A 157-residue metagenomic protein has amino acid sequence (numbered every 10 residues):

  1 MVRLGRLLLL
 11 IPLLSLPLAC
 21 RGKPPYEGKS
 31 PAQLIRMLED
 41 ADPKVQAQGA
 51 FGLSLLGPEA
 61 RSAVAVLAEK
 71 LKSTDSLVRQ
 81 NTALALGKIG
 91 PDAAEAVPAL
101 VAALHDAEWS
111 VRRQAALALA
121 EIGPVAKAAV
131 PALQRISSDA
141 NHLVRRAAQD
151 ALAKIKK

Functional and structural regions predicted by a protein language model:
M1-L9: Bacterial N-terminal signal peptides that target proteins for export
L8-P17: Bacterial N-terminal signal peptides
C20-E27, K44-E59, L77-D92, S110-V125 (+1 more regions): Structural detector for internal amphipathic alpha-helices that build alpha-solenoid repeat scaffolds
E27-R36, P58-L71, P91-H105, V125-I136: Amphipathic alpha-helical scaffolding segments comprising HEAT/armadillo-like alpha-solenoid repeats
A41-D42, T74-D75, A107-E108, A140-N141: Short inter-helical turns and helix N-cap capping residues of alpha-solenoid HEAT/ARM repeat scaffolds
